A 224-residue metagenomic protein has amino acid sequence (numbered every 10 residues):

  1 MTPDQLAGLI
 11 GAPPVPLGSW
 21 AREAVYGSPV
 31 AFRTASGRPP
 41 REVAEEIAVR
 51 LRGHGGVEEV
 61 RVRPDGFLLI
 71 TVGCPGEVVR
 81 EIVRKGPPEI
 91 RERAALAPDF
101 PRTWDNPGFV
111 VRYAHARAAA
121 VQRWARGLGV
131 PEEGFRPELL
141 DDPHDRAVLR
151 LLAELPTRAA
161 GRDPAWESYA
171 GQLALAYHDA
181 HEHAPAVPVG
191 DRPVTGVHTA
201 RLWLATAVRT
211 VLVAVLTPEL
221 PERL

Functional and structural regions predicted by a protein language model:
M1-L224: Non-catalytic interaction-recognition regions
